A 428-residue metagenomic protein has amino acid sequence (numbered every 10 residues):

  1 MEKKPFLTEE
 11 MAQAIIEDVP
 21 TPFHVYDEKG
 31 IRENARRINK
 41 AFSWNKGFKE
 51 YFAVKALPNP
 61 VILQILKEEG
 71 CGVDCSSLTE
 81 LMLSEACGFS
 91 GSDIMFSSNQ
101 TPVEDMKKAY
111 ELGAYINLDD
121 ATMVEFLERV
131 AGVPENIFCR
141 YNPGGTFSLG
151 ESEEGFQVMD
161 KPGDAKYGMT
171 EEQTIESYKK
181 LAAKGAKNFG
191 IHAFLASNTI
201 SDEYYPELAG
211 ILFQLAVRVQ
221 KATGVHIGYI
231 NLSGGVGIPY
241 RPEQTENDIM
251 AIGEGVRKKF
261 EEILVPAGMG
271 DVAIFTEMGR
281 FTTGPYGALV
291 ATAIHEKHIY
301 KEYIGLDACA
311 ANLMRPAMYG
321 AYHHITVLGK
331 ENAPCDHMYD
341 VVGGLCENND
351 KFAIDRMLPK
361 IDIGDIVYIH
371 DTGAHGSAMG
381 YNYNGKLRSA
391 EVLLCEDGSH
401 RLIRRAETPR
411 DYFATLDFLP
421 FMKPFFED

Functional and structural regions predicted by a protein language model:
M1-Y115, A121-E135, K179-A183, K187 (+3 more regions): A charged N-terminal "starter" segment
M11, D27-G30, N34, I38 (+19 more regions): General structural feature for long, well-ordered alpha-helical segments within catalytic domains of soluble enzymes
I31, K55, S77, A109 (+6 more regions): Conserved, mostly hydrophobic/aromatic
A56-P58, T79, Q100-P102, D120-T122 (+7 more regions): Active-site-proximal loop/turn and secondary-structure-junction residues that shape catalytic pockets, frequently
G72, M95, Y115-N117, F138-R140 (+7 more regions): Structured core elements
G132-S148: Glycine-rich, aromatic-flanked loop segments that form ligand/cofactor-binding clefts across common enzyme folds
T146-H295, L358, N384: Active-site loop/helix belt of alpha/beta enzymes
E261, V265, M269-D428: Charged (often Lys/Glu-rich) extended helix/loop segments that serve as interaction or gating elements
